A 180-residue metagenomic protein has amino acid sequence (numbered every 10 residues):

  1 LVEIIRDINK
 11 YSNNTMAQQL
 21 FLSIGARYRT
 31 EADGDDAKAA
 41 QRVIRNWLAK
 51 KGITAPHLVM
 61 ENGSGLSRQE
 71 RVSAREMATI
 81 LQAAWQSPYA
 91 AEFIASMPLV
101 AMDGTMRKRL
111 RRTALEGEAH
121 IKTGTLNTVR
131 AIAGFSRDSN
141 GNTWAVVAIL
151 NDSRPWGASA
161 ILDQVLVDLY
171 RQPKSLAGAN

Functional and structural regions predicted by a protein language model:
L1-A91: A small/polar active-site loop signature that marks catalytic segments
D7, Q18-L22, A133, N142-D152: Short, well-ordered beta-strand elements
N13, G25, D138, N151-S153: Solvent-exposed coil/turn segments that connect beta secondary-structure elements in extracytoplasmic/periplasmic
A49, D163-N180: Short, gly/Ser/Thr-rich active-site loops of penicillin-recognizing serine hydrolases
S87-G104, V165: Active/binding-pocket-proximal capping segment
K108-D138: Short, Gly/Ser/Thr-enriched beta-strand-loop segments that form substrate-interacting elements of hydrolase/peptidase
T128-A133, S139, A148-I149, V165 (+1 more regions): Active-site beta-strand/loop architecture of penicillin-binding DD-peptidases
N151-I161: A short acidic/glycine-rich loop-to-helix N-cap element
